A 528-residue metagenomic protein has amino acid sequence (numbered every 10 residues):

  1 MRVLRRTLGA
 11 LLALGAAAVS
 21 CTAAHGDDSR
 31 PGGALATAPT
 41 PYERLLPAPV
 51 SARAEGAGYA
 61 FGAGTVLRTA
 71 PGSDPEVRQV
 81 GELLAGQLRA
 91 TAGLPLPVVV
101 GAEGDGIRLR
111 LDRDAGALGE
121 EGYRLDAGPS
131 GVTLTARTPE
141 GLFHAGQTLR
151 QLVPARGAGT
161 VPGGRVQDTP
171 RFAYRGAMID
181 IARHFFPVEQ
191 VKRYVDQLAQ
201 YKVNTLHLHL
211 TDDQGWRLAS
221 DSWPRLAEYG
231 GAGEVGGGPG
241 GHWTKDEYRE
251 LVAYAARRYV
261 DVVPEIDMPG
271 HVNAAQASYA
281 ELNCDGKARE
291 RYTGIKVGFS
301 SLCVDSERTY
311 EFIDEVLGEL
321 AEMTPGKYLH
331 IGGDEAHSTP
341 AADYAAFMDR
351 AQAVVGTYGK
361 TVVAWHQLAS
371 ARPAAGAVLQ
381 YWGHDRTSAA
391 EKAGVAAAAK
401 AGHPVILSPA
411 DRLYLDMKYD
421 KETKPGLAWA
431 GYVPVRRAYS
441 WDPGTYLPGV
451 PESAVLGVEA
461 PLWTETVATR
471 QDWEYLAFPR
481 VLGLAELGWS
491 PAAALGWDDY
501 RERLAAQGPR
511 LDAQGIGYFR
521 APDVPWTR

Functional and structural regions predicted by a protein language model:
R2-G15, A24-P170, A321, A364-A369 (+1 more regions): Acidic, contiguous N-terminal accessory segments
V19-S20: C-terminal motif of bacterial Sec signal peptides marking the signal peptidase cleavage site
L67, T138, A177, L198 (+5 more regions): Conserved, mostly hydrophobic/aromatic
G93, W382-R528: Flexible, acidic glycine-rich loops studded with aromatic residues
L118-F299, Y310, A321, P325-Y328: Feature activates predominantly on carbohydrate-active enzymes
R175-I179, L206-L208, V262-I266, L329-I331 (+4 more regions): Hydrophobic faces of well-ordered beta-strands that scaffold small-molecule active sites in alpha/beta enzyme cores
A182, T211-G215, E265-H271, D334-A336 (+4 more regions): Active-site beta-loop-alpha junctions enriched in small/polar residues
Y279-E281, D285-V378, W382-H384, S388-P404: Active-site neighborhood of glycoside hydrolase catalytic domains
